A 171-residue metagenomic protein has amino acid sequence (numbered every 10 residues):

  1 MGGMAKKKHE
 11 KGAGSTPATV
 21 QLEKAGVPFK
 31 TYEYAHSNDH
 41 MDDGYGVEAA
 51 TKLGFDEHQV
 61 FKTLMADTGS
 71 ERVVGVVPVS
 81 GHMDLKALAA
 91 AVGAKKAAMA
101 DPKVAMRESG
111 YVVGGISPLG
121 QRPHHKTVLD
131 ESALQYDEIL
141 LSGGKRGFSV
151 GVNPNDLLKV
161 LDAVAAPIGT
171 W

Functional and structural regions predicted by a protein language model:
G2-W171: Extended, low-hydrophobicity, polar/charged segments
